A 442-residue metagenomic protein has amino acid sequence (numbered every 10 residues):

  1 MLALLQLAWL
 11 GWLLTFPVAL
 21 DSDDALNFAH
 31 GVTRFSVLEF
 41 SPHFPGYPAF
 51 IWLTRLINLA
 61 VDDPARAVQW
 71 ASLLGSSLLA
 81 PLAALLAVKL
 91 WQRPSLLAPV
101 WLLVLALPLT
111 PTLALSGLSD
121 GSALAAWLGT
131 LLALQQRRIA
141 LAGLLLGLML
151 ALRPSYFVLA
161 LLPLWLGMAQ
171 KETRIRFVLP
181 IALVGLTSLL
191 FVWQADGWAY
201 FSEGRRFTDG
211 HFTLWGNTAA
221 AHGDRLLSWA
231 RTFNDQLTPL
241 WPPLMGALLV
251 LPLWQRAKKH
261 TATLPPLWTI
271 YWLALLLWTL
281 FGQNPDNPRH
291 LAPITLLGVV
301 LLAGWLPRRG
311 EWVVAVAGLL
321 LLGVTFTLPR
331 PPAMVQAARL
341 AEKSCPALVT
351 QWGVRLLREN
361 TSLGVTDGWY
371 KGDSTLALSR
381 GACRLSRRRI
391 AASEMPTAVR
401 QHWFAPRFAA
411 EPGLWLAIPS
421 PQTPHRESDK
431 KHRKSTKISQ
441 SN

Functional and structural regions predicted by a protein language model:
M1-A3, A98, L144, V178-L186 (+4 more regions): Signature aromatic-anchored transmembrane alpha helix within multi-pass, membrane-resident enzymes that catalyze glycan
L5, V104, L179-L183, A257-F281: Transmembrane alpha-helix segments characteristic of polytopic inner-membrane glycan-assembly/cell-envelope
T33, L82, L103, S122-L146 (+1 more regions): Specific aromatic-rich, kink-prone transmembrane helix
F44, T112-S122, N287-P288: Short acidic/glycine- and proline-prone juxtamembrane loop motifs at membrane-interface regions of multi-pass membrane
W70-W91, A125, G129, L249-R256: Transmembrane-helix motifs of polytopic, lipid-linked glycan transferases
D120, L152, V158, Q283-G310: Hydrophobic/aromatic-rich transmembrane helices and adjacent perimembrane loops
D196-W254, L276-L280: Membrane-lumen/periplasm interface segments of multi-pass, membrane-embedded glycan/lipid transferases
V314-A382: Membrane-embedded, lumen/periplasm-facing catalytic core of multi-pass transferases that use lipid-linked donors
